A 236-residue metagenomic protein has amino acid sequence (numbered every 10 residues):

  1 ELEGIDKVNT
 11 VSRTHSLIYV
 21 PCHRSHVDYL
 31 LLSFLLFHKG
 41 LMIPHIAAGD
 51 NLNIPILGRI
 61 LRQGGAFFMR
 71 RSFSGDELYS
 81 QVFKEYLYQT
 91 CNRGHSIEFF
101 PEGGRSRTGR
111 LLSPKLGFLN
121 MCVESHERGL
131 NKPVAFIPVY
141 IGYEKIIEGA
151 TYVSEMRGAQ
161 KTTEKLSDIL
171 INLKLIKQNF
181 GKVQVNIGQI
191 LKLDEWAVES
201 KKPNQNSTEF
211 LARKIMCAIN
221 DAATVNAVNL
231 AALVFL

Functional and structural regions predicted by a protein language model:
E1-L236: Membrane-interfacial terminal anchoring regions of lipid-handling membrane enzymes
